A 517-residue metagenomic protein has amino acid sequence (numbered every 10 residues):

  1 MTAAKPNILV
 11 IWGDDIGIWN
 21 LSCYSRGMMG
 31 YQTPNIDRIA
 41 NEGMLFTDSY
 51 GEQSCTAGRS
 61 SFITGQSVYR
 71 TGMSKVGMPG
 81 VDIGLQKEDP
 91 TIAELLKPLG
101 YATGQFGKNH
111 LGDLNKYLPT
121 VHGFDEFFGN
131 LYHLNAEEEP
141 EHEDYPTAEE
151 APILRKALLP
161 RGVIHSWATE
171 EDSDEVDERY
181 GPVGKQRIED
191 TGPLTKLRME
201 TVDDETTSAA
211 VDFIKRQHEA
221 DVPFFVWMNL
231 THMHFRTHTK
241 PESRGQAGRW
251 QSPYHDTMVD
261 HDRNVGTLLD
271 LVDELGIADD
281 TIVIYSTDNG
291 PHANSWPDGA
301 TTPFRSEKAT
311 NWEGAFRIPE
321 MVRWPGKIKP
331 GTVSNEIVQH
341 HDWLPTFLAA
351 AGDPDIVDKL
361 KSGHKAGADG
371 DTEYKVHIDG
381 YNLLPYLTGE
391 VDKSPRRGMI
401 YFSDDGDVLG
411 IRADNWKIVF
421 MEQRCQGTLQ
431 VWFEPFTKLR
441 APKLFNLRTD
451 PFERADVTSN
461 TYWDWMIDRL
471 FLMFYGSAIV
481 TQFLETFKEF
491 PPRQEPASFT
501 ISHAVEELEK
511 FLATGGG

Functional and structural regions predicted by a protein language model:
M1-K438, P442, P451-G517: Formylglycine-dependent sulfatase
